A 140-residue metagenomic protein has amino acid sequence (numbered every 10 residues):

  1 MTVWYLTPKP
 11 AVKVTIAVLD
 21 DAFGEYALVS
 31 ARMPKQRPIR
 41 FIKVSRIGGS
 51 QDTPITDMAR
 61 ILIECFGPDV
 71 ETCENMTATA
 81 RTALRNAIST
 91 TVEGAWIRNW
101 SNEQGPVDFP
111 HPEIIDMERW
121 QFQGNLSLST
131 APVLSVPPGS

Functional and structural regions predicted by a protein language model:
M1-T53, A87, T91-A95, V136-S140: Small/polar-rich, solvent-exposed N-terminal microdomains that initiate assembly or binding
I47-S50, I61-C65, T82-R85: Short, low-complexity, polar/charged sequence segments that are solvent-exposed and flexible
Q51-T56, I114-D116: Short glycine/proline-enriched loop/turn "hinge" motifs that connect secondary-structure elements and lie
T56-C73, A80, E118-T130: Oligomerization/assembly interface segments of phage tail-like spikes and tubes
E71-V92: Mid-chain, well-packed structural core segment of small domains
R85-S140: Acidic-leaning, charged glycine-interspersed low-complexity segments
